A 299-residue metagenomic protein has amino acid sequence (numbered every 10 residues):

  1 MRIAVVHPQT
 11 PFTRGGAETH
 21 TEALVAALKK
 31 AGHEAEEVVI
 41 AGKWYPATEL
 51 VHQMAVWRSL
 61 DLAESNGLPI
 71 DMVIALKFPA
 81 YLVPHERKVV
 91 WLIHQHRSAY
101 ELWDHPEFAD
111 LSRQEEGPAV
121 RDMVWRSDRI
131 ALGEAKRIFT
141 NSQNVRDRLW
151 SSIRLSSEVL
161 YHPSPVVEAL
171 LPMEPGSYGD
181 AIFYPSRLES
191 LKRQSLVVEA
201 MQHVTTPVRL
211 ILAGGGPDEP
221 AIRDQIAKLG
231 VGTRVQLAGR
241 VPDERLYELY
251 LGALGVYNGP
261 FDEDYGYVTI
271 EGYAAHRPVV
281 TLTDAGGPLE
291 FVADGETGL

Functional and structural regions predicted by a protein language model:
A31-A80: Active-site donor-binding segments of glycosyltransferases and PAPS-dependent sulfotransferases
A109-I138, R146: Membrane-proximal helix-turn-helix segments that form the acceptor-binding/catalytic region of lipid-linked
L170-K192, V198-T205, I211: Conserved donor-binding/catalytic core segment of Leloir-type glycosyltransferases
R223-V241: Nucleotide-activated donor-binding/catalytic signature segment of Leloir-type glycosyltransferases, i.e., the conserved
R240-V241, E248-A253: Short alpha-helical donor nucleotide-sugar binding micro-motif in glycosyltransferases
L254, H276: A short alpha->beta transition loop at the rim of the catalytic pocket in nucleotide-sugar-dependent
F261: Aromatic "clamp/platform" in nucleotide-sugar-dependent glycosyltransferases that forms part of the donor/acceptor
P278-L282, V292, L299: Short hydrophobic beta-strand element within catalytic cores of glycosyltransferases and related nucleotide-activated
